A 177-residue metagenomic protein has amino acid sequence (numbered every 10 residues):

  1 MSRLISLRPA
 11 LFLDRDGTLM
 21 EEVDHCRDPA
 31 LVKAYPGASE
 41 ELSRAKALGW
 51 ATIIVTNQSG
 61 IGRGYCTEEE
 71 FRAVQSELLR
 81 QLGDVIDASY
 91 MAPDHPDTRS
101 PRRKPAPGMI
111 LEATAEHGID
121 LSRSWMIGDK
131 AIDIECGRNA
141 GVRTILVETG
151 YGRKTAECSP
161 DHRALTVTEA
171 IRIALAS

Functional and structural regions predicted by a protein language model:
S2-I53: Active-site neighborhood of HAD-like aspartate-dependent phosphohydrolases
S2-L7, E69-A88, P96-M126, K130-S177: Asp-based, Mg2+/Mn2+-dependent phosphohydrolase catalytic module
R15, T56-N57, G128: A secondary-structure boundary/capping signal
R15-G17, P93, E148: Short, small-residue-rich loop/turn micro-motifs
T18, S59, A131: Short glycine-rich anion-binding loops that position phosphate/pyrophosphate groups of nucleotides and phosphorylated
M20, C66, L175: A short local structural element in Rossmann-fold oxidoreductases
V23, D28, G60-Y65, H95-S100 (+1 more regions): A short acidic, helix-capping loop that chelates divalent metal ions and anchors anionic groups
A38, L42-Q75, V85-I86, Y90-T98 (+1 more regions): Substrate-recognition element of Asp-dependent hydrolases with the DxDx(T/V) motif
